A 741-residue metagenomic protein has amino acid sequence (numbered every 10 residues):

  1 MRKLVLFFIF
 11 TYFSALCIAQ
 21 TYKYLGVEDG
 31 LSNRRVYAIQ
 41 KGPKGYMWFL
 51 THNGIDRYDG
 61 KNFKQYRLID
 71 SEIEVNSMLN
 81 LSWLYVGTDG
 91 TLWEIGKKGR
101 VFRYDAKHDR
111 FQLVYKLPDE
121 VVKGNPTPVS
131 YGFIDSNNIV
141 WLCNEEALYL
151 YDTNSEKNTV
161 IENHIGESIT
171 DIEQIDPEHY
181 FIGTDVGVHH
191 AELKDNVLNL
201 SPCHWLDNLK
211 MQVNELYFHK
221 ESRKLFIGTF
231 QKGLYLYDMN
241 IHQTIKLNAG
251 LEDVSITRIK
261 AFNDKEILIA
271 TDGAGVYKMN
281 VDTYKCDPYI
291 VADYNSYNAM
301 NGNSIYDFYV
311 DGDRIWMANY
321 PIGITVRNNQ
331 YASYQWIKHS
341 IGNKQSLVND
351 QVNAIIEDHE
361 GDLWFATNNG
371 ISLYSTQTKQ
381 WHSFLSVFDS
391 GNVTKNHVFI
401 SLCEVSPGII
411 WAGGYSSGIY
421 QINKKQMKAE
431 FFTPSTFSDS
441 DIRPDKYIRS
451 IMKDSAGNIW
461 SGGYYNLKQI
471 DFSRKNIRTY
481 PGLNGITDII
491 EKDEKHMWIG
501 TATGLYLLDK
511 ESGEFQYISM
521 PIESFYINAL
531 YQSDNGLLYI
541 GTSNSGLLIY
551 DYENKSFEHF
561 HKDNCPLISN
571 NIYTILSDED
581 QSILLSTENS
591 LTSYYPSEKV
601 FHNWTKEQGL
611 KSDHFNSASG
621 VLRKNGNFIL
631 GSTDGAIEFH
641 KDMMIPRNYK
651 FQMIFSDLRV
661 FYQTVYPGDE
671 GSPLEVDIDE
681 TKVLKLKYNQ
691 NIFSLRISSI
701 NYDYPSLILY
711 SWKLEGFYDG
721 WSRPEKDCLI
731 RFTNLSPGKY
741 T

Functional and structural regions predicted by a protein language model:
M1-K23, Y46, T91-W93, W316: Bacterial Sec-dependent N-terminal signal peptides
A19-K41, M47, I69-S82, E120-N125 (+12 more regions): Residue-level "micro-hotspots" composed of small/polar
K41-K44, V86-D89, I134-N137, Q174-P177 (+10 more regions): Residue-level detector of Asp-centered blade-edge/turn motifs that repeat once per structural unit in beta-propeller
Y46-F49, T91-W93, I139-W141, H179-I182 (+10 more regions): Conserved beta-propeller blade signature
N53-D56, K98-V101, E146-Y149, D185-H189 (+10 more regions): Loop/turn residues immediately N-terminal
D59-N62, D105-D109, D152-E156, E192-N196 (+10 more regions): Short loop/turn segments that connect beta-strands within beta-propeller blades
F111-Y131, D445: Asp-box/WD-like beta-propeller blade repeats and closely related beta-sheet repeat scaffolds
S130-G132, W141-Y149, H164-E173, Y180-G187 (+1 more regions): Solenoidal tandem-repeat scaffolds enriched in leucines and small polar residues
